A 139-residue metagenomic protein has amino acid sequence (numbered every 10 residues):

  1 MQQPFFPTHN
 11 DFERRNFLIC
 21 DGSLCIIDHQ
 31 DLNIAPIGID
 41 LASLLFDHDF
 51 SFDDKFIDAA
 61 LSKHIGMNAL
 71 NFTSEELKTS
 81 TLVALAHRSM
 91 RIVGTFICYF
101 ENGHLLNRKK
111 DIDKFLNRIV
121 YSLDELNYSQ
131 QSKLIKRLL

Functional and structural regions predicted by a protein language model:
M1-I39: Active-site acidic catalytic loop and adjacent metal/ATP-binding pocket of ATP-dependent phosphoryl transfer enzymes
C20-G22, M67-E76, S129: Short, glycine- and charge-enriched coil/turn segments that flank and shape catalytic ligand pockets
H29, L45-H48, T81: Conserved short-loop catalytic and cofactor-binding motifs
Q30-L32, A86, R108-K109: A short, ordered amphipathic alpha-helix with a cationic face
I37-F72, A86-H104, F115-S122: Active-site activation/catalytic loop segments of kinase-like enzymes and analogous catalytic loops in related
T73-L85, K110: All-alpha amphipathic helical-bundle segments outside canonical DNA-binding/catalytic cores that form hydrophobic
L106, D111-L139: Regulatory N- and C-terminal appendages and interdomain linkers associated with kinase/kinase-like NTP transferase
